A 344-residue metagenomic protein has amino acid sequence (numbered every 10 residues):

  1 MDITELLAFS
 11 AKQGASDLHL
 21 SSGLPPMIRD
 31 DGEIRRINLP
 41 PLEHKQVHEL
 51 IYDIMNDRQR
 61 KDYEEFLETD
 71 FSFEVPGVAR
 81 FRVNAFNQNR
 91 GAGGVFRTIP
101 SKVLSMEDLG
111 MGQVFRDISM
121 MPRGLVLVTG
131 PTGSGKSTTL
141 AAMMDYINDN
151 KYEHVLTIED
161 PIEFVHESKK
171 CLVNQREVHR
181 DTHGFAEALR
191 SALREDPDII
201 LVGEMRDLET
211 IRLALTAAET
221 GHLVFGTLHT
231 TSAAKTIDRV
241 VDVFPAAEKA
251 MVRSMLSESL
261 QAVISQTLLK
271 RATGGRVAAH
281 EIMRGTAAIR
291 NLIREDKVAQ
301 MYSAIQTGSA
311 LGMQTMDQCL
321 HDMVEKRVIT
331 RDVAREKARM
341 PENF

Functional and structural regions predicted by a protein language model:
M1-F344: Short, flexible helix-loop junctions that flank or precede catalytic/ligand sites
